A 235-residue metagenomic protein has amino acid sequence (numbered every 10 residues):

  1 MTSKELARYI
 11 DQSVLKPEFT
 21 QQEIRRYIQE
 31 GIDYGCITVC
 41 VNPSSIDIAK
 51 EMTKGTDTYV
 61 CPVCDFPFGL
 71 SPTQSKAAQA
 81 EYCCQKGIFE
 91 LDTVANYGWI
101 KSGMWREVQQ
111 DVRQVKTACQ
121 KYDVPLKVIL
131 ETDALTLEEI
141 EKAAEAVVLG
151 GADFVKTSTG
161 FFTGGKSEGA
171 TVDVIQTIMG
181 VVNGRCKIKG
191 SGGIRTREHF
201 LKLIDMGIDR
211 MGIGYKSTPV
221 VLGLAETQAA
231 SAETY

Functional and structural regions predicted by a protein language model:
M1-Q29, Q176-K187, R195-Y235: Alpha/beta catalytic cores of nucleotide-metabolism and tRNA/nucleoside-modifying enzymes
M1-Q85, A146-V148: Conserved N-terminal beta1-alpha1 strand-loop-helix module at the mouth
L6-S13, V39-V41, Y59-D65, L91-T93 (+4 more regions): Hydrophobic faces of well-ordered beta-strands that scaffold small-molecule active sites in alpha/beta enzyme cores
I28, I32-I48, C64-F66, L91-Q109 (+1 more regions): Glycine-rich, proline-tolerant flexible connector loops at the mouths of alpha/beta enzymes
I28-C36, V124-L126, V155, V181-C186: Short, surface-exposed connector motifs at secondary-structure boundaries
P43, D47-F68, W105-K127, T132-A134 (+3 more regions): Alpha-helix-loop-beta-strand connector modules within alpha/beta enzyme cores
K50, S71-Y82, L135-A146, D173-Q176 (+3 more regions): Catalytic cores of alpha/beta
P62-F66, K86-I100, L149-S167, I194-R195 (+1 more regions): Glycine-rich phosphate-binding active-site loops on the catalytic face of alpha/beta enzymes
